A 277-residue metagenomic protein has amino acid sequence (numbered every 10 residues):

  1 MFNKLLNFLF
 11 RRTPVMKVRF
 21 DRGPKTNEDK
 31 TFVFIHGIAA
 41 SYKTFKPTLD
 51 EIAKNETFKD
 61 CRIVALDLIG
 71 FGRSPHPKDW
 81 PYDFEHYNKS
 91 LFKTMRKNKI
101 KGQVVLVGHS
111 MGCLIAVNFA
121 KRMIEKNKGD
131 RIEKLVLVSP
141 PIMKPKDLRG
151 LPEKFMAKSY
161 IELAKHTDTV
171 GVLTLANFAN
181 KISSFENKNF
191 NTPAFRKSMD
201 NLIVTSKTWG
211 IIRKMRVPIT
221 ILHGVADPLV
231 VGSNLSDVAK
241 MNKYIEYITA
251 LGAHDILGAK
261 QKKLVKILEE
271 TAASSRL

Functional and structural regions predicted by a protein language model:
M1-V33, A53-R62, K93, N98-K101 (+4 more regions): Alpha/beta-hydrolase fold catalytic core
N27-R73: Conserved HGGG/HGGXW glycine-rich cap/lid loop of the alpha/beta-hydrolase fold
A65-V105: Active-site loop/oxyanion-hole signature of alpha/beta-hydrolase fold enzymes
V117-R122, G129-A164: Flexible "cap/lid" loop of the alpha/beta hydrolase fold
K181-G210: Hydrophobic, aromatic-rich cap/lid helix
M215, I221-H223: Short beta-strand/loop motif that positions the catalytic acidic residue of the alpha/beta-hydrolase fold
A226-V230, H254-I256: Acidic catalytic loop of the alpha/beta-hydrolase fold
G252-V265: Catalytic histidine-centered segment of alpha/beta-hydrolase-like enzymes
